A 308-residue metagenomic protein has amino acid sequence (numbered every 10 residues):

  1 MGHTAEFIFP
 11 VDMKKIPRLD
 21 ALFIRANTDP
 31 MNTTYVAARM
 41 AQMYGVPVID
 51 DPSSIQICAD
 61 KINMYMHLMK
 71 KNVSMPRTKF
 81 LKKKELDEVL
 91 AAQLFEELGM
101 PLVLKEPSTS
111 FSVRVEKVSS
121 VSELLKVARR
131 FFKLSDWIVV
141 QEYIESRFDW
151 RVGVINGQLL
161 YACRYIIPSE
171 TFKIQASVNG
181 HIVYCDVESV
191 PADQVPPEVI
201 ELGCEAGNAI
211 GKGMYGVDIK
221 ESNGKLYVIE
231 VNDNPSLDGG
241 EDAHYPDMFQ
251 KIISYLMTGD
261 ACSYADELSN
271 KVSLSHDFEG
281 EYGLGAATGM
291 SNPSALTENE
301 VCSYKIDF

Functional and structural regions predicted by a protein language model:
M1-I49, K305: ATP-binding N-terminal substructure of ATP-dependent carboxylate-amine bond-forming enzymes
I16, A41-G45, S53-W150, D193-E201 (+2 more regions): Active-site nucleotide/adenylate-binding loops and adjacent lid/helix of ATP-dependent enzymes
N27-D29, S108-T109, N234: Short glycine-rich anion-binding loops that position phosphate/pyrophosphate groups of nucleotides and phosphorylated
M31-N32, S112, K225: Glycine/Thr-rich phosphate-binding loops of Rossmann-like dinucleotide-binding domains
S119-F132, W137, Q141-A209, E221 (+6 more regions): ATP-dependent carboxylate/phosphate-activation module, predominantly the ATP-grasp catalytic core and closely related
V217-I219: Hydrophobic residue at the +6 position relative to the catalytic HRD Asp in the kinase catalytic loop
L256-Y264: Short, hydrophobic alpha-helical segments
